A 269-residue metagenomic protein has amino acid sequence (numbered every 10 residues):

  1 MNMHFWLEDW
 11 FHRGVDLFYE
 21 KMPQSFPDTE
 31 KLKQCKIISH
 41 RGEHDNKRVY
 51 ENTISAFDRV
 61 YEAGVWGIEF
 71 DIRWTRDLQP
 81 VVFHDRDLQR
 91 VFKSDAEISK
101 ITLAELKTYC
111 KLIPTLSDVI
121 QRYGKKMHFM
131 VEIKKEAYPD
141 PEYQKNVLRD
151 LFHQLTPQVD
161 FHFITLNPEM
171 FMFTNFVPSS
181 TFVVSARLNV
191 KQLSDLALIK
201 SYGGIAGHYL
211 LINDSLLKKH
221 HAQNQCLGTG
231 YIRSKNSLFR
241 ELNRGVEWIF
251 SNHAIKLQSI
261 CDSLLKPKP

Functional and structural regions predicted by a protein language model:
M1-P269: Phosphate-group recognition and catalysis centered on beta-loop-alpha active-site segments
